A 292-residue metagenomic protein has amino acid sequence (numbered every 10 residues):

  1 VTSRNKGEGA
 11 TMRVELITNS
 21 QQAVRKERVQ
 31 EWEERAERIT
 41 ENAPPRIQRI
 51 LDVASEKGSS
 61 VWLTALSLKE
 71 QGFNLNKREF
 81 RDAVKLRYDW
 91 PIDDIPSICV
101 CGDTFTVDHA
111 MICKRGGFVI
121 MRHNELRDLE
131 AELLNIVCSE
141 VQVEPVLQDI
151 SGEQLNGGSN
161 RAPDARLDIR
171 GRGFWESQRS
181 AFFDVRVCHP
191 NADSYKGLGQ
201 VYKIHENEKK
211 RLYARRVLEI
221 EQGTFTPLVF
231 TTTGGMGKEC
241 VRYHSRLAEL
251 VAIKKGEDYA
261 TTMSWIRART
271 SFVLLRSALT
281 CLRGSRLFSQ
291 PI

Functional and structural regions predicted by a protein language model:
V1, C188-N191, T233-M236: Short acidic, S/G/P-rich loop/turn micro-motifs used as interaction or catalytic elements
V1-Y88: Extended C-terminal regions of large enzymes
N74-T106, L129, L133-D193, Y202-E208 (+2 more regions): Active-site metal-binding core of divalent-cation-utilizing nuclease and nuclease-like domains
P96-L126: Short Cys/His-based metal-binding microdomains
G116, G197-V201: Short glycine-enriched, charge-decorated loop/helix-capping segments at active-site entrances that position
V143-D149, G223-G234: Acidic carboxylate-rich catalytic motifs and surrounding loops in phosphoryl-/glycosyl-chemistry enzymes
R216-Q222: Arginine/glycine-rich "motif VI" loop of SF2 helicases in the C-terminal RecA-like domain
V229-I292: Domain-level recognition of nuclease-like catalytic cores that cleave nucleotide substrates
